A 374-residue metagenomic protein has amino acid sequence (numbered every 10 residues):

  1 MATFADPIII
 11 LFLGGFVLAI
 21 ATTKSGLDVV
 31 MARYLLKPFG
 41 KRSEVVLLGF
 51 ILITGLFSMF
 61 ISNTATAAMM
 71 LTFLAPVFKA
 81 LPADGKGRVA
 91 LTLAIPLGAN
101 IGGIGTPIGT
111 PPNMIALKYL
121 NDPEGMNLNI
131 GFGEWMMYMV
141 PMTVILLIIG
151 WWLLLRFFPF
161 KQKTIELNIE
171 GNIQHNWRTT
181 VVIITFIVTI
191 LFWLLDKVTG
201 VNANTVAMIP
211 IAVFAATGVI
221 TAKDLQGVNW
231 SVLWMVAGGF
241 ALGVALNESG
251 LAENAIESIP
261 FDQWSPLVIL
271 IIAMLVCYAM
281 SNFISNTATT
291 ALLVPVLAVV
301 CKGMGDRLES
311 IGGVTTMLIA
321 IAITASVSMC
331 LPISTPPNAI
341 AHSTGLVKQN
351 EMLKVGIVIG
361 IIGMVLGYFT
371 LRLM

Functional and structural regions predicted by a protein language model:
M1-G85, S231-V232, V236-L308: Membrane-embedded alpha-helical segments and adjacent helix-loop junctions characteristic of multi-pass solute
M1-L13, V17-I20, E134-E257, V358-M364 (+1 more regions): Hydrophobic transmembrane alpha-helices of multi-pass small-molecule transporters
D6, G87, V201-T205, S310-M317: Membrane-water interface of transmembrane alpha-helices in multipass transporters/channels
I9, E44-L52, T66, T92-L93 (+7 more regions): Hydrophobic alpha-helical transmembrane segments
I53-N63, P96-I108, F192-V198, L275-N286 (+1 more regions): Transmembrane alpha-helix interface/packing and boundary motifs in multi-pass membrane proteins, characterized by
T64-F78, T92-L93, G105-E124, I211 (+4 more regions): Re-entrant/interfacial helical elements at transmembrane boundaries that shape and gate the permeation pathway
A83-V89, L93-G98, G102-I115, L120-H175 (+2 more regions): Juxtamembrane and boundary regions of transmembrane helices in multi-pass small-molecule transporters and channels
D122-G131, A298-V314, L373-M374: Helix-coil boundary and interhelical linker segments in multi-pass alpha-helical membrane proteins
